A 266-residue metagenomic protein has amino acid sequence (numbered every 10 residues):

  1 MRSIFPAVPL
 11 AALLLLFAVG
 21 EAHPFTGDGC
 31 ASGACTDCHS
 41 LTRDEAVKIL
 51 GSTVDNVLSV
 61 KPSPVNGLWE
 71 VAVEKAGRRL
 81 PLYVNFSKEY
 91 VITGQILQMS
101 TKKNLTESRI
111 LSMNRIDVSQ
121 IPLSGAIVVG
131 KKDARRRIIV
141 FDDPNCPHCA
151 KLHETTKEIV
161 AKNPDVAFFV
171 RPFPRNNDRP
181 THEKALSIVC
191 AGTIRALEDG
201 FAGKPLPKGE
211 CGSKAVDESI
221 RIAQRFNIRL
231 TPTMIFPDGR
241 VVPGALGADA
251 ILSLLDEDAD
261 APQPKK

Functional and structural regions predicted by a protein language model:
R2-F5, G20-E183, K208-T231, L252-K266: Extracytoplasmic thiol/disulfide redox context detector
A7-E21: Bacterial N-terminal signal peptides
V189-I220: Short, internal strand/loop/helix patches that form the active-site neighborhood or redox-interaction surface
P237-D238: Short strand-turn-strand beta-turns centered on an Asx-Gly dipeptide
